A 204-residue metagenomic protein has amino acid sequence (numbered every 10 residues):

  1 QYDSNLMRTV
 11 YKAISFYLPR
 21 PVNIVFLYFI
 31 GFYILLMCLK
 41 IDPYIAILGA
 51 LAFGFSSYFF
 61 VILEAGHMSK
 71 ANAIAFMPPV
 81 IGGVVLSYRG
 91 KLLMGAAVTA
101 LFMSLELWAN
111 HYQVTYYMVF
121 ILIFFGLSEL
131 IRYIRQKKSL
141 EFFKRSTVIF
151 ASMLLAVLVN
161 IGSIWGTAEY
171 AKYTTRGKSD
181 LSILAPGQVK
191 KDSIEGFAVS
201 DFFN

Functional and structural regions predicted by a protein language model:
Q1, G162-N204: Periplasmic/ER-lumenal interhelical loops and adjacent helix-loop junctions in multi-pass membrane proteins
Y2-I30, L63-N72: Loop-to-helix entry region of an early transmembrane alpha helix in multi-pass inner-membrane enzymes
F26-C38, Y44-R132, R145-T167, Y173: Membrane-embedded helix bundles of polyisoprenyl
V80, Y133-R135, S182-L184: Short, charged/polar low-complexity linear motifs in solvent-exposed/disordered segments
A109-Y116, L140, S200-N204: Short secondary-structure boundary segments
Q136-K144: Hydrophobic, small-residue-rich membrane helices and short re-entrant helix-turn-helix hairpins that build
